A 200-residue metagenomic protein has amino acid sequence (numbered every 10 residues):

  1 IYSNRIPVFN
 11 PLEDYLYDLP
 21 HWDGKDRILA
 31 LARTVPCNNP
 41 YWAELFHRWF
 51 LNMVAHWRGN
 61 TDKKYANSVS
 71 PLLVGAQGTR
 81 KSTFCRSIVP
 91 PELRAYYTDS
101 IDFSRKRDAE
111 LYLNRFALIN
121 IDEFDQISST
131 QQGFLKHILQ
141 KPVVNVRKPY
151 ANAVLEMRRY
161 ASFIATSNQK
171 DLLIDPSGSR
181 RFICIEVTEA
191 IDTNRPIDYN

Functional and structural regions predicted by a protein language model:
N4-N114: P-loop NTPase catalytic core of nucleic-acid-dependent motor ATPases
S82, Q169-P176: SF2 helicase motor core recognition
D99-F103, V144-P149, T166: Short gly/ser/thr-rich secondary-structure transition/capping motifs
A109-N114, K148-T166: AAA+/SF3 P-loop NTPase mechanochemical coupling elements
F116-Q140, L173-S179: Conserved AAA+/SF3 P-loop NTPase catalytic/coupling segment centered on the Walker-B
D125-Q126, N168-L172, T188-D192: Conserved nucleotide-binding/hydrolysis micro-motifs of P-loop NTPases
Q132-E156: Conserved catalytic/switch belt of AAA+ P-loop NTPases
M157-A161, D175-N200: Phosphate-sensing "switch" segment of ASCE/P-loop ATPases
